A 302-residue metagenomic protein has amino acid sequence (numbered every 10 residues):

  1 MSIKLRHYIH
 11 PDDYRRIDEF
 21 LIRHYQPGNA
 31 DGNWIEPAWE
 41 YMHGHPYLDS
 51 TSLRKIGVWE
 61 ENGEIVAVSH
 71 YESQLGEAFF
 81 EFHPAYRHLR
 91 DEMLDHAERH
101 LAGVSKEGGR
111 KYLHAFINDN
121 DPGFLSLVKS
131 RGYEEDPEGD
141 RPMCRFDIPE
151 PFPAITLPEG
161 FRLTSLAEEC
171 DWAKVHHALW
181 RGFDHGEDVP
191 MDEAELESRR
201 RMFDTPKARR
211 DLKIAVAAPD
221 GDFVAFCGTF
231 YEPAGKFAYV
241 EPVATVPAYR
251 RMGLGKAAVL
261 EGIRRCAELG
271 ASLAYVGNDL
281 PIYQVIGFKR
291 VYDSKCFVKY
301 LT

Functional and structural regions predicted by a protein language model:
M1-Y14, D18-G28, E134, R145-E169: Conserved N-terminal entry element of GNAT/NAT acetyltransferase domains
R6-Y14, I22-E107, H114-D119, P219-A238 (+1 more regions): Conserved donor-binding loop and adjoining core beta-sheet/short helix segment in diverse acyl/aminoacyl transferases
A38-W39, E150-A234, A238: Flexible, substrate/cofactor-facing loop regions flanked by secondary structure within enzyme catalytic domains
K55-G57, L212-A215, L260, F297: Hydrophobic beta-strand residues of extracellular immunoglobulin-like
I65, E72-G160, A167, S294-L301: Acyl-donor-binding surface of acyltransferase catalytic domains
R87-A102, T245-P247, R251-R264, E268 (+1 more regions): Conserved acetyl-CoA-binding loop-helix of GNAT-fold acetyltransferases
L113-A115, V240, L273-N278: Conserved hydrophobic beta-strand within the GNAT/NAT acetyltransferase core sheet that lines the active-site cleft
F124-V128, Y283-Q284, F288: Conserved active-site tyrosine of GNAT-family acetyltransferases
